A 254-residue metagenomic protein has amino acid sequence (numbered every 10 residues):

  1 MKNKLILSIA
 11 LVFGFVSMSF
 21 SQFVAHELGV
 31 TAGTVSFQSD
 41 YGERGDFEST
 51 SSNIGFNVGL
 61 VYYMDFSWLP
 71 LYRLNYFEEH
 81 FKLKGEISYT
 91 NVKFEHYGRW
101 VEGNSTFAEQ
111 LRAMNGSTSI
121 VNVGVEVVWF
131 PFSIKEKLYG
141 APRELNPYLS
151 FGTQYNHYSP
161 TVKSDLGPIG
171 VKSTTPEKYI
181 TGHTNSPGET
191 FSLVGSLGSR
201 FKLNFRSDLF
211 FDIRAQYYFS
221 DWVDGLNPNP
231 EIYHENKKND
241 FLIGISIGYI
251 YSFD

Functional and structural regions predicted by a protein language model:
M1-A25, F253-D254: Cleavable N-terminal export/targeting peptides
F20-L71, I250-D254: Short glycine/proline- and aromatic-enriched beta-strand/turn motifs that initiate or cap beta-hairpins
S21-V24, D65-H80, S133-L145, L203-S207 (+1 more regions): Short loop/turn motifs that connect adjacent beta-strands in outer-membrane beta-barrel proteins
F23-A25, S39-E43, T190, G195-D254: Predominantly the C-terminal beta-signal and adjacent terminal strand-loop region of outer-membrane beta-barrel
H26-V30, E79-G85, V123, L145-T153 (+3 more regions): Transmembrane beta-strands of outer-membrane beta-barrel proteins
V30-T34, V58-F66, V125-W129, F151-Y155 (+3 more regions): Residues on the lipid-exposed face of transmembrane beta-strands in outer-membrane beta-barrel proteins
A32-Q38, I87-K93, P131, T153-S159 (+2 more regions): Transmembrane beta-strands of outer-membrane beta-barrel pores
Y41-S51, V92-N122, H157-T190, W222-D240 (+1 more regions): Extracellular/periplasm-exposed beta-strand and loop segments of Gram-negative cell-envelope proteins, dominated by
